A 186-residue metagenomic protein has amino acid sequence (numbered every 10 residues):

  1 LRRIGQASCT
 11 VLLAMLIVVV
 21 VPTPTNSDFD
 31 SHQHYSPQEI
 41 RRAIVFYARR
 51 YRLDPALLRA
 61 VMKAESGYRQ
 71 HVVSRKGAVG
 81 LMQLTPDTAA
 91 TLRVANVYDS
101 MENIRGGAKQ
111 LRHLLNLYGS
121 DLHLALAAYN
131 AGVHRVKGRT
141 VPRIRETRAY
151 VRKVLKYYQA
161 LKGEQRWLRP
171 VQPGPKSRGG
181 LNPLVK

Functional and structural regions predicted by a protein language model:
L1, V18-S27: Polar low-complexity intrinsically disordered regions
L1-V11: Bacterial N-terminal signal peptides that target proteins for export
C9-V19: Bacterial N-terminal signal peptides
P24-V185: Catalytic glycan-binding domains that act on GlcNAc-containing polysaccharides
